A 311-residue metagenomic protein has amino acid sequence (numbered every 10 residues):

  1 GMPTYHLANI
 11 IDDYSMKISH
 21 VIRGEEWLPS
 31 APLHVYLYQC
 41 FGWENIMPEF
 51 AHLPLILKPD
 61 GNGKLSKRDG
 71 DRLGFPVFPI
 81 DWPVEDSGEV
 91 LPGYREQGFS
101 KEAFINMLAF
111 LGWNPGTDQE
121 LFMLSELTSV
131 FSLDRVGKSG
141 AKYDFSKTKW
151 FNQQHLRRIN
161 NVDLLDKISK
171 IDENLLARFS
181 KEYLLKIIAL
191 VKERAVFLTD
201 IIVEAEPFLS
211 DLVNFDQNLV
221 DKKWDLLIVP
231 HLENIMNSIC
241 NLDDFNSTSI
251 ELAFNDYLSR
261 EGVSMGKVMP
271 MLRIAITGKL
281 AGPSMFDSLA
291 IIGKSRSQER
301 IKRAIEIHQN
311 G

Functional and structural regions predicted by a protein language model:
G1-C40, N234, I276: Structured secondary-structure scaffolds
T4-H6, H52, M271: Broad gene-expression machinery/nucleic-acid interaction feature
G24, Y94, K138, L258 (+1 more regions): Short, charged/polar micro-motifs that form catalytic or ligand-binding hotspots
H34, V90, F254: Generic structural marker for isolated residues within well-ordered, non-membrane alpha-helices of soluble domains
F41-E44, E49-F215, T277-G311: Catalytic adenosine-cofactor/nucleotide-binding cores of aminoacyl-tRNA synthetases and other
V220-A281: C-terminal accessory/binding modules appended to enzymatic or scaffolding proteins
